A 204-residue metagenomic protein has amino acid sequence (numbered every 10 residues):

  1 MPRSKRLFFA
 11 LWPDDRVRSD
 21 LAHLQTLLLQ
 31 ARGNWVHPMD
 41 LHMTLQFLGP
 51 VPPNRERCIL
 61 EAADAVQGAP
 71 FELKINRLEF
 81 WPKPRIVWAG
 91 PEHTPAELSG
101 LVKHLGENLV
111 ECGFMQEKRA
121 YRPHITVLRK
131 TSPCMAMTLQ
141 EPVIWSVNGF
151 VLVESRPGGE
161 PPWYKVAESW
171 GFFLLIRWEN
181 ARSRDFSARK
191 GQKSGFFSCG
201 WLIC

Functional and structural regions predicted by a protein language model:
M1, L202-C204: Accessible peptide chain termini
M1-I176: Histidine-dependent nucleotide/RNA phosphoesterase domain, centered on the 2H-phosphoesterase fold with its duplicated
R177-L202: Cationic, amphipathic, low-complexity segments that mediate targeting or membrane/lipid association
